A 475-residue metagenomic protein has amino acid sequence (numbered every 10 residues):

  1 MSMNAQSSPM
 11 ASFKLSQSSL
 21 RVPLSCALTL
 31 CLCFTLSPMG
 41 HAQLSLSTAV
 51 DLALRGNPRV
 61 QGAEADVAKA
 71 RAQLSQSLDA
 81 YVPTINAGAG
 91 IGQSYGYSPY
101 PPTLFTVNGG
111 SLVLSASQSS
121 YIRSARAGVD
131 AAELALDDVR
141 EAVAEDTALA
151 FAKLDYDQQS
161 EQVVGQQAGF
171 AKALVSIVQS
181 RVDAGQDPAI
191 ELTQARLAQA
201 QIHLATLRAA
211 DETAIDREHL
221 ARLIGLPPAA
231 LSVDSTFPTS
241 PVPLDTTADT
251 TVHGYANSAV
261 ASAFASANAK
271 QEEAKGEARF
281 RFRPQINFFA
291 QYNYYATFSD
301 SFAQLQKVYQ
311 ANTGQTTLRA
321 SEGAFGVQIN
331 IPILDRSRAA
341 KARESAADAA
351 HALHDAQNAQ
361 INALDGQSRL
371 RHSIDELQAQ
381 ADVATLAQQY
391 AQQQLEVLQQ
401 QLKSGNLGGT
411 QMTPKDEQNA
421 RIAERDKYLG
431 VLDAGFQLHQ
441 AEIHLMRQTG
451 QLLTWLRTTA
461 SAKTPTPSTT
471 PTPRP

Functional and structural regions predicted by a protein language model:
M1-L20: N-terminal secretory signal peptides that target proteins for export/translocation
P23-S37: Bacterial N-terminal signal peptides
P38-L44: Boundary at the C-terminal end of the N-terminal hydrophobic targeting segment
H41, S404-G408, A423-P475: Acidic, low-complexity, intrinsically disordered peripheral segments
T48-L114, R222, L226, V252-A340 (+5 more regions): A small-residue-enriched
Q61-A65, L78-V82, V113-R140, G165 (+7 more regions): Sec/SRP-type N-terminal targeting helices
A142-A256, L370-A381, V397-Q400, S404 (+2 more regions): Periplasmic alpha-helical coiled-coil/stalk elements that build and connect Gram-negative outer-membrane
